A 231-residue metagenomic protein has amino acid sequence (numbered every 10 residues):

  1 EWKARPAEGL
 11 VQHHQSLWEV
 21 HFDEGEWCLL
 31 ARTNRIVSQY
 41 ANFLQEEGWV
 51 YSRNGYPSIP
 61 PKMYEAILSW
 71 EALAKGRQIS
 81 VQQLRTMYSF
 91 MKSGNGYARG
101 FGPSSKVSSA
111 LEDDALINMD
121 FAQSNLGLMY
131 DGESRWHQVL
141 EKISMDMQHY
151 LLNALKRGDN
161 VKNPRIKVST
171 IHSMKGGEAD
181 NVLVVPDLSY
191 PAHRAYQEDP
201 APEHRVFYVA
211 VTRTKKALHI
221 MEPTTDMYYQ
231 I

Functional and structural regions predicted by a protein language model:
E1-I231: The feature marks helicase ATPase cores and/or their adjacent C-terminal helical subdomains in SF1/SF2/AAA+ helicases
